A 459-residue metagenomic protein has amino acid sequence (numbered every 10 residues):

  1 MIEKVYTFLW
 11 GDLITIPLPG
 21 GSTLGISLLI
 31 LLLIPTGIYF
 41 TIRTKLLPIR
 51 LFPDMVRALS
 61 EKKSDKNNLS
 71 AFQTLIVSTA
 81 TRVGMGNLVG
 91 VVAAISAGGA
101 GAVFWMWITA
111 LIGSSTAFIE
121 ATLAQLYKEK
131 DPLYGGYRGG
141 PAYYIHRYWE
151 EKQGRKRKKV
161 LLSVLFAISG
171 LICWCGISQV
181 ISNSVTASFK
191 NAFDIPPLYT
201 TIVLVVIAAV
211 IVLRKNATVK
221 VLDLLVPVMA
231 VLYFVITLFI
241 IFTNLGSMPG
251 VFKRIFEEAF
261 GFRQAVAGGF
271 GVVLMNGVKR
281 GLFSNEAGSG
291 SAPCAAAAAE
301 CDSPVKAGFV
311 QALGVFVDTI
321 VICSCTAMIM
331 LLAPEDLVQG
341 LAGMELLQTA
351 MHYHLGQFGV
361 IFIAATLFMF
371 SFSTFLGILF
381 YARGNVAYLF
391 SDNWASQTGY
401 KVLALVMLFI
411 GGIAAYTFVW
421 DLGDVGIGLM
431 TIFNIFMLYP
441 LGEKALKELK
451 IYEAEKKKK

Functional and structural regions predicted by a protein language model:
M1-M85, I95-A102, G113, Y439-K459: N-terminal alpha-helical transmembrane segments of multi-pass membrane transport and channel/translocase proteins
L32-T36, F40-V56, L162, G170 (+5 more regions): Membrane-interface loop-to-helix entry segments
T36-T41, I112-Y137, H146-N183, A187-I211 (+2 more regions): Helix-loop-helix module between adjacent transmembrane segments
L46-A71, A93, G99-A102, S115-R157 (+3 more regions): Flexible loop linkers connecting adjacent transmembrane helices in multi-pass alpha-helical membrane transporters
S64-A71, G99-I108, R147, E151-L165 (+3 more regions): Membrane-interface alpha-helices at helix entry/exit sites of multi-pass transporters
D65-A97, L123-L126, L133-Y148, I168 (+1 more regions): Alpha-helical membrane segments and immediately flanking helix-loop junctions that form or couple to the substrate/ion
I112-E120, T200-K215, V226-G246, K279-L282 (+2 more regions): Selective recognition of specific alpha-helical transmembrane segments in multi-pass small-molecule
E120-P132, L238-R254, G268, A298-C301 (+1 more regions): Extracellular/periplasmic helix-exit of transmembrane alpha-helices
